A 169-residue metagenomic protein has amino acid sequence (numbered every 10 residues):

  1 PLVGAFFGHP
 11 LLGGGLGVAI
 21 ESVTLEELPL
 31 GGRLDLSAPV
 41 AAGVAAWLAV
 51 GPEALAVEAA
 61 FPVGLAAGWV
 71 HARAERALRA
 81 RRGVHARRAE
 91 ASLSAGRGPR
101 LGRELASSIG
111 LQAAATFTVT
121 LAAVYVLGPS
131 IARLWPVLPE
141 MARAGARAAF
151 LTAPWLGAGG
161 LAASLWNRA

Functional and structural regions predicted by a protein language model:
P1-F61: Alpha-helical membrane segments and adjacent membrane-interface helices in multi-pass membrane proteins
A5, G13-G14, S22-E26, A46 (+5 more regions): Transmembrane alpha-helical segments of multi-pass membrane transport proteins and ion-pumping complexes
P29, R33, R76, A80-V84 (+3 more regions): Transmembrane helix-loop junctions in multipass membrane proteins, especially transporters and channels
L36-G43, A86, E90, S94 (+5 more regions): Solvent-exposed, non-transmembrane amphipathic alpha-helical segments
V57-L127: Helix-loop-helix junctions within the multi-pass membrane cores of secondary transporters/permeases
G102-A169: C-terminal transmembrane helix-loop-helix hairpin of multi-pass membrane proteins
